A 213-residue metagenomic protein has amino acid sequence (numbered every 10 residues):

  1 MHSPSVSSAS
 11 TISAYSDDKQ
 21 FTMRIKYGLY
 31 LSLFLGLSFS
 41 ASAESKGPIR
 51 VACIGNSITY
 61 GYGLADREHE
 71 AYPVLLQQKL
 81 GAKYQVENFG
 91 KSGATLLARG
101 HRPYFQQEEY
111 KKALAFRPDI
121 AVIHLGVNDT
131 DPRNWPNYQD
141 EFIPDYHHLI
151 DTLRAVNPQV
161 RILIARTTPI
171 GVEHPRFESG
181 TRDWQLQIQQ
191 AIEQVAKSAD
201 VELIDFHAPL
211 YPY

Functional and structural regions predicted by a protein language model:
M1-I54, I58-E68, V74-K83, L114-R117 (+2 more regions): N-terminal secretory targeting modules
G47-A52, I58-H147: Conserved SGNH/GDSL esterase-like catalytic core that processes O-acyl groups on lipids and polysaccharides
L76, Q106-P118, I192-Y213: N-terminal hydrophobic signal/anchor transmembrane helix of membrane proteins
N88-G90, R166, D205-A208: Residue-level recognition of beta-strand->loop/alpha-helix junctions
H124, A165-R166: Alpha/beta-hydrolase-fold catalytic nucleophile elbow
E141-P144, H148-T152, Q187-Q194: Alpha-helical scaffolding segments of alpha/beta enzyme cores, especially the outer helices of TIM-barrel or partial
N157-R161: A short helix->loop->beta-strand "cap" motif at the edges of active sites that frequently abuts
I170-H207: Substrate-gating cap/lid alpha-helix
